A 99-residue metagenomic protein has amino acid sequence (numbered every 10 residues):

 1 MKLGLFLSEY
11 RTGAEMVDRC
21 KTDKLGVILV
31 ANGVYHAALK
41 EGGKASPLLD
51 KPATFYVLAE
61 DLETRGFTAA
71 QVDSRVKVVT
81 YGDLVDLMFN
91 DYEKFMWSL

Functional and structural regions predicted by a protein language model:
M1-G4: Extreme N-terminal starter segment of soluble prokaryotic enzymes
F6-V27, H36: Histidine-anchored nucleotide/phosphate-binding helix
F6-Y10, A31-N32, A59-E60, S98-L99: Structural motif
R19-D23, S46-P52: Short, conserved loop/helix-junction motifs that constitute active-site signature segments in enzyme catalytic cores
L25-N32, A53-D61: Short internal beta-strands
G33-D50: N-terminal beta-loop-helix "entrance" segment that forms/cooperates in small-molecule cofactor or anionic ligand
K44, F67-A69, K77: Metabolite-binding pocket within alpha/beta catalytic cores that recognizes anionic/polar moieties
Q71-L99: C-terminal structural segments of small proteins and small subunits
